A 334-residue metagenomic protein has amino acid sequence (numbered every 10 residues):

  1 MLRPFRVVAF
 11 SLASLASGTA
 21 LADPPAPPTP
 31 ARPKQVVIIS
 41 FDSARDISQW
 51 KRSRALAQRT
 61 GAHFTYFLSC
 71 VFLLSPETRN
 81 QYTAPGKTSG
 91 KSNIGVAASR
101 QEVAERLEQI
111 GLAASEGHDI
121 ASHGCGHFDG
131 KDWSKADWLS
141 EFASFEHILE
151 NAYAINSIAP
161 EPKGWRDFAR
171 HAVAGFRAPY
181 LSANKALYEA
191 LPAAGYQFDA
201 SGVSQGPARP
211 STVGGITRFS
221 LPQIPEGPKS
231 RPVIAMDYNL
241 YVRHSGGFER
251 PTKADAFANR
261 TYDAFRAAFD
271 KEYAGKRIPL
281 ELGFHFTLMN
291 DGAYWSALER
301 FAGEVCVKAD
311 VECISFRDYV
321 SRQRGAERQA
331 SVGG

Functional and structural regions predicted by a protein language model:
M1-A9: Bacterial N-terminal signal peptides that target proteins for export
A20-A22: Boundary at the C-terminal end of the N-terminal hydrophobic targeting segment
P24-D119, G126-G130, S157-E189, Q205 (+5 more regions): Active-site beta->alpha N-cap acidic-glycine motif
P24-T29, F198-S204, R209-P210, D263-G334: C-terminal domain-boundary segment and adjacent tail
P28, T83-A98, K163-K276, E327 (+1 more regions): Active-site-adjacent pocket scaffolds in enzyme catalytic domains
A98-Q101, W133-E141: Alpha-helix N-cap and loop-to-helix initiation/capping positions
W138-A152: An active-site-proximal "capping" alpha-helix that borders the catalytic cofactor pocket
